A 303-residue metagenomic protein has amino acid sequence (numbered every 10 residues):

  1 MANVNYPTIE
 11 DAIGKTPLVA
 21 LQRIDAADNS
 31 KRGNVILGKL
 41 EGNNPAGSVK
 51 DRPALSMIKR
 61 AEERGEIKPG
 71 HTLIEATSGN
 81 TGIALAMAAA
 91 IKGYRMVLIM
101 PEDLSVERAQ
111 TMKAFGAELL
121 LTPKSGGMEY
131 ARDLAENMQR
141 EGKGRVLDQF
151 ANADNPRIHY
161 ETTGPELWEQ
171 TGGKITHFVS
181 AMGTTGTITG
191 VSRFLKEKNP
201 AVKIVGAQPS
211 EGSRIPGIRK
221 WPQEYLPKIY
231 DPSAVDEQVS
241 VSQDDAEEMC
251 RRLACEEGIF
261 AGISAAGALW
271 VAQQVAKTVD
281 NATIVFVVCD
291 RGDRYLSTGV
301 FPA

Functional and structural regions predicted by a protein language model:
M1-A303: PLP-dependent amino-acid enzyme catalytic core
